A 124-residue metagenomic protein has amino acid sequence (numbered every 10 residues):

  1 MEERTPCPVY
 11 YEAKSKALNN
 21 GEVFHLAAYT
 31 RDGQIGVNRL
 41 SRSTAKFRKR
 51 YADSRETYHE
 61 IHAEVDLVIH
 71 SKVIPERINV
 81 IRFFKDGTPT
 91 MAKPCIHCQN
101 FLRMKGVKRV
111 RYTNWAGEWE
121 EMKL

Functional and structural regions predicted by a protein language model:
M1-L124: Zinc-dependent deaminase catalytic domain
